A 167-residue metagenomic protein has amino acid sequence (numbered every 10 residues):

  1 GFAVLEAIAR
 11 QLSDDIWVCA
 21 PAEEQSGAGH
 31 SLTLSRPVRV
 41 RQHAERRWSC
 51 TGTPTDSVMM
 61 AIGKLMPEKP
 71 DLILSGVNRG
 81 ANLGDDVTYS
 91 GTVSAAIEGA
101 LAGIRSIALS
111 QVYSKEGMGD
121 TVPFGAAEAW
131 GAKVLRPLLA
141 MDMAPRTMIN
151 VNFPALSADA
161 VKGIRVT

Functional and structural regions predicted by a protein language model:
G1-R10: N-terminal beta1-alpha1 ligand-phosphate binding loop
A9-K64, E68-K69: A cross-family phosphate/adenosyl-ligand binding-site feature
A22-E23, Y113, N152-S157: Glycine-rich beta-alpha junction loops
E24, T53-P54, N78-A81, L156: Short glycine-rich anion-binding loops that position phosphate/pyrophosphate groups of nucleotides and phosphorylated
L72: Short, Asp-centered acidic motifs that coordinate Mg2+ and/or phosphate in catalytic or ligand-binding sites
A81-S90: Glycine/threonine-rich flexible loop motifs
A100-P123: Glycine-rich phosphate/pyrophosphate-binding loops and their adjacent beta-strand/loop elements at enzyme active sites
V122-T167: Electrostatically charged, flexible surface regions
